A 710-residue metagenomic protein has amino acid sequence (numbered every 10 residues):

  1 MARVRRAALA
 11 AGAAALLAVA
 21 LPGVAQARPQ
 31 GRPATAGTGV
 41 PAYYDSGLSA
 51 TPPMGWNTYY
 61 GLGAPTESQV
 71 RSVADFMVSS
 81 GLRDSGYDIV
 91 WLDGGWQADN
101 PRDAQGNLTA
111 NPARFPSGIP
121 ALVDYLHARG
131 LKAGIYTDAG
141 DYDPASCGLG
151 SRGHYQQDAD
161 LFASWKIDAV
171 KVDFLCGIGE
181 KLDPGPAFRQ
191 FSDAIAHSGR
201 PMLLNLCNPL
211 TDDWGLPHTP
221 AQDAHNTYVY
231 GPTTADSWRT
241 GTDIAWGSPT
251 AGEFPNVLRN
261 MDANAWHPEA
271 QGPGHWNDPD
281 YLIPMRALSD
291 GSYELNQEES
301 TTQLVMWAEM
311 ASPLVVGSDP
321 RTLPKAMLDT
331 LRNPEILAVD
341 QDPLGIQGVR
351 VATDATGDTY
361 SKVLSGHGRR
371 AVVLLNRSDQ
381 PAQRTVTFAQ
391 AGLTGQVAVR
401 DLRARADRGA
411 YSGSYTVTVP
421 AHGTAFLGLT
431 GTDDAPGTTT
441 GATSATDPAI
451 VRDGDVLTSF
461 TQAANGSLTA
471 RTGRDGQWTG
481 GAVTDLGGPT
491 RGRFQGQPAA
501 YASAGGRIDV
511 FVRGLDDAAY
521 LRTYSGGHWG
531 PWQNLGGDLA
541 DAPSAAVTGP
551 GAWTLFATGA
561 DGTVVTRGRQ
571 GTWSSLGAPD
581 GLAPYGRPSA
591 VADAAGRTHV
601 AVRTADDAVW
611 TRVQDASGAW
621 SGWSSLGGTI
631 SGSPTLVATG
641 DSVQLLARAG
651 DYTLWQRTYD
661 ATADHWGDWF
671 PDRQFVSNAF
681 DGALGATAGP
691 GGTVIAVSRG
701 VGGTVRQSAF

Functional and structural regions predicted by a protein language model:
M1-R28: Secretory targeting and sorting signals
R28-R71, F76, M202, L206 (+5 more regions): N-terminal module-boundary/linker segments of secreted carbohydrate-active enzymes
P52-T58, G86-D93, K132-T137, D168-D173 (+7 more regions): Structural recognition of the beta-strand scaffold that forms the well-ordered cores of secreted hydrolase catalytic
V73, M77-K181: Aromatic-lined carbohydrate-binding/catalytic grooves of carbohydrate-active enzymes
H154, L203-D319: Glycan-recognition surfaces
W307-M310, V315-G317, T353-L393: Carbohydrate-binding surface patches
Y411-A435: C-terminal beta-strand-rich structural cap/linker in extracellular carbohydrate-active enzymes
D433-F710: A structural motif
